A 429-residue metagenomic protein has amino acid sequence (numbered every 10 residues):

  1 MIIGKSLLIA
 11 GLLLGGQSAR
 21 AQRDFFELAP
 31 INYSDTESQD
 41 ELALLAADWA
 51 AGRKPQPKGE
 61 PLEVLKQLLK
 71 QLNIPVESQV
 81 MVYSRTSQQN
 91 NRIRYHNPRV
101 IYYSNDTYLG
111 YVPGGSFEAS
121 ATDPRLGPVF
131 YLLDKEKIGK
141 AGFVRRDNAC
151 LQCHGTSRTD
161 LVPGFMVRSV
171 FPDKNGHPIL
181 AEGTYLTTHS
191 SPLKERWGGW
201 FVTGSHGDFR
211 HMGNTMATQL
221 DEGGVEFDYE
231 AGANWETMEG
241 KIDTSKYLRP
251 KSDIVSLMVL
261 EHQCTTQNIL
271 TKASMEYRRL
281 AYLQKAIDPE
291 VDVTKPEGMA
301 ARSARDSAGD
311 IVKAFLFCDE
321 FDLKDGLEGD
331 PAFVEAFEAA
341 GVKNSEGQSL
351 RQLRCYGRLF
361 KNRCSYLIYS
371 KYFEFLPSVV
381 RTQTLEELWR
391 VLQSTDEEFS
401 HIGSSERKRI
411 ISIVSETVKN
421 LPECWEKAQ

Functional and structural regions predicted by a protein language model:
M1-I2: N-terminal secretory signal peptides that target proteins for export/translocation
K5-G15: Bacterial N-terminal signal peptides
Q17-A21: Sec/Tat signal peptide C-region and signal peptidase I cleavage site
R23-G114: N-terminal alpha-helical interaction blocks
P55, C355-F360: A short, ordered amphipathic alpha-helix with a cationic face
L109-T294, G298-M299, R305-L316, L359-Q429: Sequence context surrounding c-type heme c attachment/ligation sites in exported
C318, G329-Y356, Y372: Acidic, glycine-enriched catalytic cores built around paired aspartates
L323-G326: "flanking P-loop NTPase cores in genome-maintenance ATPases
